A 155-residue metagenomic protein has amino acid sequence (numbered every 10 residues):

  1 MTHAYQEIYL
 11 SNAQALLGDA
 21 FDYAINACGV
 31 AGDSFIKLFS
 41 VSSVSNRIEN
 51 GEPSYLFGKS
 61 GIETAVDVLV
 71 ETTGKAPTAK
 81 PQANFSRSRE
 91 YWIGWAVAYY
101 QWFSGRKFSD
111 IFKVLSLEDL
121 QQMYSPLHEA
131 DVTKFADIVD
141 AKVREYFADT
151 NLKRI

Functional and structural regions predicted by a protein language model:
T2-A4, I8-S11, R87-K107, L115-P126: A structured, charge-rich N-terminal accessory region that forms the first stable segment of a protein and links
L10, Q14-D67: N-terminal interaction modules that seed assembly of large macromolecular complexes
G29-K37, K75-P81, F108-I111: Short, surface-exposed acidic
A31, S60, K80, K107 (+1 more regions): Alpha-helix capping and helix-coil boundary motifs
S42, P53-S54, V114, E118 (+1 more regions): Residue-level signal for alpha-helical context at structural boundaries
S45, D67-T78, Y99-R106: Amphipathic alpha-helical interaction surfaces
P53-F85, R89: Long, compositionally biased
Q121-I155: Glycine-rich, aromatic-bearing surface loops/beta-hairpins
